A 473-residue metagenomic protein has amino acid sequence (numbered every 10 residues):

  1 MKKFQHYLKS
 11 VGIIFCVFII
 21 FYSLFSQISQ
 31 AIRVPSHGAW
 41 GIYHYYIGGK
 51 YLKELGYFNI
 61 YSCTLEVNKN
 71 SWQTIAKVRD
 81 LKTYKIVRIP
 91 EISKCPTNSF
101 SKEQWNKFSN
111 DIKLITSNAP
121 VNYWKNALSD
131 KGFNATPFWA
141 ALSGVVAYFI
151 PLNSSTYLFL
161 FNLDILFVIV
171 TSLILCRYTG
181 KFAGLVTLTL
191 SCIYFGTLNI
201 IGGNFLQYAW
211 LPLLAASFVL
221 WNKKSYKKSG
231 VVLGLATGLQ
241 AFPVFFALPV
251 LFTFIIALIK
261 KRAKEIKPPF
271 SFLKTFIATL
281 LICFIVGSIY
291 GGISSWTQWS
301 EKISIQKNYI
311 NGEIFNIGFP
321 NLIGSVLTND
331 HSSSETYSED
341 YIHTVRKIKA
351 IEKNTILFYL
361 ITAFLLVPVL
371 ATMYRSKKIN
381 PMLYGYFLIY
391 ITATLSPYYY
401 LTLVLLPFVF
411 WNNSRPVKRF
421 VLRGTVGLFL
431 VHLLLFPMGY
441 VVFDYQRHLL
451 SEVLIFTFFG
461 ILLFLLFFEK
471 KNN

Functional and structural regions predicted by a protein language model:
M1, Q5, Y22-Y43, P381-G385 (+2 more regions): Transmembrane helical bundles and short interhelical boundary loops of multi-pass, membrane-embedded
M1-F4, W221-V231, F254-F270, F408-V426 (+1 more regions): Membrane-interface junctions at the ends of membrane-embedded or membrane-associated helices
M1-V219, K223-Y226, F254-T392, S396-P397: Primarily membrane-embedded glycan-assembly and transfer machineries that use lipid-linked glycans
C63-A76, A215, T237-F242, N321-Y337 (+3 more regions): Juxtamembrane/interfacial segments around transmembrane helices
L142, L213, S396-P416: Hydrophobic/aromatic-rich transmembrane helices and adjacent perimembrane loops
N199, T392-L406, L434-V442: Membrane-proximal extracellular juxtamembrane segment immediately upstream of a following transmembrane helix
V231-I255, I391-T402: Transmembrane helices and adjacent periplasmic/lumenal helix-loop junctions of polyprenol-phosphate-dependent
